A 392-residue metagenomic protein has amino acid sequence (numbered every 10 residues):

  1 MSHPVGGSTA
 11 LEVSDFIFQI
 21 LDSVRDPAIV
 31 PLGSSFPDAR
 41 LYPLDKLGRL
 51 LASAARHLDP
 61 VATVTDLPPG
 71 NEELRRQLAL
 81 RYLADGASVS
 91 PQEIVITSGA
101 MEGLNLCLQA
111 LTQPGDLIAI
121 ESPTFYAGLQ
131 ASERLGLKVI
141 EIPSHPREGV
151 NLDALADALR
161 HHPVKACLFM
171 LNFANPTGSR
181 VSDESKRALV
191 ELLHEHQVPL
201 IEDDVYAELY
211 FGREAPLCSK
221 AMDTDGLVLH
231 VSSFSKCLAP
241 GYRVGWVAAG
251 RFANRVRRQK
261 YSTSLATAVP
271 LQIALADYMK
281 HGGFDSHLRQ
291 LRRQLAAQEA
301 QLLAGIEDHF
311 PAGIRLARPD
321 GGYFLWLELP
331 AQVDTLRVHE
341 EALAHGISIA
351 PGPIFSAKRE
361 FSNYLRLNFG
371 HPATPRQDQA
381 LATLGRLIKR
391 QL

Functional and structural regions predicted by a protein language model:
S2-P69, V198, L343-S348, L367: N-terminal "arm"/small-domain region of PLP-dependent enzymes with the aminotransferase-like
F36-R40, H145-P146, A174-P176, Y206-L209 (+3 more regions): Short histidine/acidic/glycine/proline-rich micro-motifs that form metal- and phosphate-coordinating active-site loops
L47, T224-R293: Conserved core segment of the aminotransferase class I/II
L51-H196, I201, E208-D225, L295 (+2 more regions): Conserved core of the PLP fold type I
I94, V198, V228, I314 (+1 more regions): Short, conserved active-site loop motifs that form the nucleotide-linked donor/cofactor pocket
A249, W326-A331, I349-K389: Conserved PLP-binding active-site segment of the aspartate aminotransferase-like
R293-L303, R315-E328, V338: Conserved glycine-rich beta-strand-loop-beta hairpin in the small C-terminal domain of fold type I
